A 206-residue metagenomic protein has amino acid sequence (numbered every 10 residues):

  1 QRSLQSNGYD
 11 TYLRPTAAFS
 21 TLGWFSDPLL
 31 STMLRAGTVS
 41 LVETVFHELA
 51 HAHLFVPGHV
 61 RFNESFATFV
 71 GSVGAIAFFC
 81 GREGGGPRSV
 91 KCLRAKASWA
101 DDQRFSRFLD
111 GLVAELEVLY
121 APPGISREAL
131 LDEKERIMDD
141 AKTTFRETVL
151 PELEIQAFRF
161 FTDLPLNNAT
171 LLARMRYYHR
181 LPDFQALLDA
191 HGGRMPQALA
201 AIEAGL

Functional and structural regions predicted by a protein language model:
Q1-D102, A114: Acidic/His-rich structured neighborhood in mature extracellular/periplasmic domains
S106-L206: Pan-zinc metallopeptidase signature
